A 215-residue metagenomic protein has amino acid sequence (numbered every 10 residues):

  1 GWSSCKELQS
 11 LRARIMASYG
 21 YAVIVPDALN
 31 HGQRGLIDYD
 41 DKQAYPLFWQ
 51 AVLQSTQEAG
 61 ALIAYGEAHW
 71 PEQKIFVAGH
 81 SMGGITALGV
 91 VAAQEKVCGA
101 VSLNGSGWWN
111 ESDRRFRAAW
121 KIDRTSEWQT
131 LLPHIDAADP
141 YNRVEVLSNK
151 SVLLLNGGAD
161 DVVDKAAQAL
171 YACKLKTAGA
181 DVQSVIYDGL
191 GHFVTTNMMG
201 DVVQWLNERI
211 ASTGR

Functional and structural regions predicted by a protein language model:
G1-A28: Short, surface-exposed "cap/lid" segments of acyl-processing enzymes
W2-C5, H31, W108, F193: Active-site loop signature of alpha/beta-hydrolase-fold enzymes
D27-R34, S106, L190: Short beta-to-alpha linker loops that shape the active-site pocket of alpha/beta-hydrolase fold enzymes
L29-L53, D113-R114: Cap/lid segment of the alpha/beta-hydrolase catalytic domain
R34, A169-R215: C-terminal catalytic histidine-bearing segment of alpha/beta-hydrolase fold enzymes
Y45-H69: Alpha/beta-hydrolase active-site loop
A61-A118: Primarily recognizes the serine-hydrolase "nucleophile elbow" in alpha/beta-hydrolase and SGNH/GDSL folds
E111-C173: The feature captures the conserved acid-bearing segment of alpha/beta-hydrolase catalytic domains
